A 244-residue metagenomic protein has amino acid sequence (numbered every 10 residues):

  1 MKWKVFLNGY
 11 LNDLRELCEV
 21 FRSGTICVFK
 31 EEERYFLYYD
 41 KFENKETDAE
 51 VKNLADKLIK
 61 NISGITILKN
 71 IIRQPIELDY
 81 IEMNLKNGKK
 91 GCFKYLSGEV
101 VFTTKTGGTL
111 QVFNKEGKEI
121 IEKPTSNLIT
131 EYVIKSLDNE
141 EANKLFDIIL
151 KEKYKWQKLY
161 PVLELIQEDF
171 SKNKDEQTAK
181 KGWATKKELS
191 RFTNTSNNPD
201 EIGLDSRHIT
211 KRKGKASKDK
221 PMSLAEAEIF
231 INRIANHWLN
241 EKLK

Functional and structural regions predicted by a protein language model:
M1-L96: The feature captures two recurrent sequence modes
M1-R15, T106-E116, E141-F146, S171-T185: Short charge-dense sequence patches
V5, L37-Y39, V112, I148 (+2 more regions): Generic structural hydrophobic/aromatic packing signal, biased to beta-strands
L7, R22, K86-K89, L96 (+5 more regions): Intrinsically disordered, low-complexity segments enriched in small/polar residues
N8, N12, N44, N53 (+12 more regions): Detector for Asparagine
A55, G91-L110, I202-D205, N232-E241: Short, Lys/Arg-enriched charge-dense amphipathic segments
L68-Y154, R191: Helix-loop junctions and short alpha-helical segments
P124-K244: Amphipathic, oligomerization/interface secondary-structure segments
